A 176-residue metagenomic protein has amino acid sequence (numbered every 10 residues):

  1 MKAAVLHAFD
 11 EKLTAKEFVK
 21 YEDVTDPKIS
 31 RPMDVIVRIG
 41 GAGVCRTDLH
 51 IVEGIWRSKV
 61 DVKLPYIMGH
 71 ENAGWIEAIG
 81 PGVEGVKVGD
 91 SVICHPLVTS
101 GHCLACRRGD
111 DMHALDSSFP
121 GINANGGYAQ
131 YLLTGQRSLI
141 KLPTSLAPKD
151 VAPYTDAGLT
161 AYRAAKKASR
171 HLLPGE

Functional and structural regions predicted by a protein language model:
M1-V5: Short structural boundary motif marking the start of a folded domain
H7-K12, A42-V44: Short polar catalytic/cofactor-binding loops
E11-A15, E84: Short, solvent-exposed loop/turn segments that connect beta-strands within catalytic domains and beta-strand-rich
T14-T25: Short glycine/threonine/proline-enriched tight-turn/helix- or strand-capping micro-motif at secondary-structure
T25-A42, W56-L104, S138, P143-L146: Glycine-rich beta-strand-centered segment in the early N-terminal region that forms part of a ligand/cofactor-binding
T47-E53: Cytochrome P450 core scaffold surrounding the K-helix E-X-X-R motif and the conserved "meander" helix-loop region
H50, H70, R163: Histidine-centered active-site/metal-ligand motif
D61, S100-E176: NAD(P)H dinucleotide-binding glycine-rich loop of Rossmann-like/cofactor-binding domains, especially the beta1-alpha1
